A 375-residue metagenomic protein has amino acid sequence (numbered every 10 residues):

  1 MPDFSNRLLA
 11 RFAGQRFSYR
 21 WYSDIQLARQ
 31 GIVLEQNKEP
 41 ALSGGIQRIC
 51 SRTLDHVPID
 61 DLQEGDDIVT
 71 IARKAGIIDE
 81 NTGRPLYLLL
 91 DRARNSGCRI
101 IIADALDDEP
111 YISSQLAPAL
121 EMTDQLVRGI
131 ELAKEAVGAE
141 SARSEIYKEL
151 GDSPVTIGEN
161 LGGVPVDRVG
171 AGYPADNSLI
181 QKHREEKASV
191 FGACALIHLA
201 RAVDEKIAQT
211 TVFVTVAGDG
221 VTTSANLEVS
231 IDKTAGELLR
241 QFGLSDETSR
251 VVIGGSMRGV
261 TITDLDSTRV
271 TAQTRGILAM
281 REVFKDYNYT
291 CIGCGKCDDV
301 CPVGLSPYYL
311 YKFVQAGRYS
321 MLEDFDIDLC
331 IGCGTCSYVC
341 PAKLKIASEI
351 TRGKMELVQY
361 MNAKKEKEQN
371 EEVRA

Functional and structural regions predicted by a protein language model:
M1, Q26, D232, E237-Q241 (+1 more regions): Short alpha-helical segments in extracytoplasmic peptidoglycan/chitin-binding modules and envelope-associated proteins
P2-L27, I32: N-terminal, Lys/Arg-enriched amphipathic/low-complexity engagement segments that precede the first folded domain
D24-A41, G158-G162: Residues forming the flavin
I32-A93, I112: Acidic low-complexity segments
C50, G65, A75-T82, L90-N95 (+7 more regions): Hydrophobic alpha-helical positions that pack around
A139-E145, T211, D246-G254, M321-D324 (+2 more regions): Flexible, glycine/charged-enriched surface loops at secondary-structure junctions
G172-P174, R240, L244-G293: Active-site gating/interface segments in enzymes
I277-N288, D298, P302-A375: Ferredoxin-type iron-sulfur electron-transfer modules in oxidoreductases and energy-metabolism complexes
